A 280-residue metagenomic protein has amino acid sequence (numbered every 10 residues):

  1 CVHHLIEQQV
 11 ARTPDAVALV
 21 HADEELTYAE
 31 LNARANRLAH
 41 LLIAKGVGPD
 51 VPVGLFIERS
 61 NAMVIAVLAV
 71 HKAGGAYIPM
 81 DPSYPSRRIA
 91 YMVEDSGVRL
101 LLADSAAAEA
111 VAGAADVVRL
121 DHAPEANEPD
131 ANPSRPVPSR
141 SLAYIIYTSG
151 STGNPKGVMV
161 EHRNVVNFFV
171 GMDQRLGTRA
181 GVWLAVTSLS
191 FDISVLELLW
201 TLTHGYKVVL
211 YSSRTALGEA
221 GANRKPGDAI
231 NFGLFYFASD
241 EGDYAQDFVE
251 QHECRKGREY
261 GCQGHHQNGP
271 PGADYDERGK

Functional and structural regions predicted by a protein language model:
C1, Y211-A222, R278-K280: Short, intrinsically disordered, charge-balanced linker/junction segments flanking boundaries in proteins
C1-V166, V170, Q174-G177, W200-T201 (+1 more regions): Carrier-protein-dependent adenylate-forming modules in NRPS/ANL systems
Y77, W183, V208-V209: A short hydrophobic/small-residue beta-strand
E197: Charged (Asp/Glu and Lys/Arg) segments that form or flank catalytic channels of large polymer- and nucleotide-handling
K225-K280: Short, strongly patterned local motifs
